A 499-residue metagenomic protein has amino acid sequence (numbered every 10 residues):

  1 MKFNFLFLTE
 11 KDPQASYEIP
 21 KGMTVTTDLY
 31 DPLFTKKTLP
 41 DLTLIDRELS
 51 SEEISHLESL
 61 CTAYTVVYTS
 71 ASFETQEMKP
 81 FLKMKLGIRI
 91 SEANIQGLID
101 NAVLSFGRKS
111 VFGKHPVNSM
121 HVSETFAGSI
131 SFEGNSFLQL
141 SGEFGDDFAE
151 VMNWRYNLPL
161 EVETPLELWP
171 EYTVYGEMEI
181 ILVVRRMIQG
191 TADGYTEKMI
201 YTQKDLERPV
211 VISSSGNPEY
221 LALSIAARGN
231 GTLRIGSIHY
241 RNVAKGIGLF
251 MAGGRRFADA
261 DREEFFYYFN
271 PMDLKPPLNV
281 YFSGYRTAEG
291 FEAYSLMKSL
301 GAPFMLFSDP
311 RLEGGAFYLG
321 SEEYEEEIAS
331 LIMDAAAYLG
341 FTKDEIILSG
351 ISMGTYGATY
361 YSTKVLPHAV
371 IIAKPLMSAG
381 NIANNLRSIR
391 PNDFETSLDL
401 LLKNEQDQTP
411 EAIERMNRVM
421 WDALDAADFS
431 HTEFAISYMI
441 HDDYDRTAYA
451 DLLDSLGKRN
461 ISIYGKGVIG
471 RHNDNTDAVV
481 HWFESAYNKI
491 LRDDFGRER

Functional and structural regions predicted by a protein language model:
T9-H56, A260-N270, E414-A423: A short, well-structured beta->alpha microelement
V111-A252: Beta-strand-enriched, solvent-exposed domains that form extended recognition/catalytic surfaces
K275-G284: Short beta-strand element of the alpha/beta-hydrolase
Y318-F341: Alpha/beta-hydrolase active-site loop
G340-S352: Alpha/beta-hydrolase fold nucleophile elbow
G350-S362: Glycine-rich nucleophile elbow surrounding the catalytic serine of serine-hydrolase chemistry
K364-E405: Hydrolase active-site cap/lid region
P391-G465, G470-N475, V480-E498: The feature captures the conserved acid-bearing segment of alpha/beta-hydrolase catalytic domains
